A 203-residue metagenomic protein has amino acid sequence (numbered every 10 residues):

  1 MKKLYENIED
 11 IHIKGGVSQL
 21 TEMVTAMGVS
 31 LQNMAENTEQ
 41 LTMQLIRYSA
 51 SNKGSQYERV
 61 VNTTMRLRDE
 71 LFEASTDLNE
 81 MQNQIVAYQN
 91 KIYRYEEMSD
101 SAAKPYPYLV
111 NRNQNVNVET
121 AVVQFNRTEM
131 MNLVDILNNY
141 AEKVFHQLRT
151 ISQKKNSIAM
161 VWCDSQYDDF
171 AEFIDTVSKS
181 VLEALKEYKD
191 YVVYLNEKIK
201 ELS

Functional and structural regions predicted by a protein language model:
M1-S203: N-terminal secretion-targeting helices of virulence/extracellular proteins, encompassing both classical Sec signal
